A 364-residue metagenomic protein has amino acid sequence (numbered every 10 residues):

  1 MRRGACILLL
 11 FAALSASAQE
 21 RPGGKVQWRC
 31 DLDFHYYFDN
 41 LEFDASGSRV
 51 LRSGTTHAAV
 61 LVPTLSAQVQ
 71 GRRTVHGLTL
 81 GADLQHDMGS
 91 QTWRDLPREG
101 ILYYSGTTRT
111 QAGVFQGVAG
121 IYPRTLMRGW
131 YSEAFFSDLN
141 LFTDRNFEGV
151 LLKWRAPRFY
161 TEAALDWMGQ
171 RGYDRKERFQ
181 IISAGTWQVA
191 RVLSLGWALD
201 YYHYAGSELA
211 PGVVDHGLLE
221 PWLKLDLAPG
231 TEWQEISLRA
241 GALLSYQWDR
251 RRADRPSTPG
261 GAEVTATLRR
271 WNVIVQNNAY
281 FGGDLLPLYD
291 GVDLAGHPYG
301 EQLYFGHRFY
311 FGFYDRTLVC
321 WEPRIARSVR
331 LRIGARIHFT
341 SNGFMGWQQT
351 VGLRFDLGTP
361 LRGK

Functional and structural regions predicted by a protein language model:
M1-G4, A18-Q19: Positively charged n-region of N-terminal signal peptides that target proteins for export
L9-S17: Hydrophobic h-region of N-terminal signal peptides that target proteins for export in Gram-negative bacteria
A18-E99, G106-T110, W347-G363: Beta-barrel outer-membrane channel/assembly domains of diderm bacteria
E20-P22, R49-S53, T92-L96, T107 (+6 more regions): Outer-membrane beta-barrel proteins
G23, T56, A67-R73, T110-V114 (+3 more regions): A generic beta-sheet turn/junction motif
D33, A156, Y160-E162, M168 (+3 more regions): Exposed, low-structure sequence patches enriched in small/polar residues
D44-L51, T92, E133-A134, A295-Q302: Flexible, solvent-exposed loop segments that connect beta-strands
Q116-T186, Y201-H203: Surface-exposed coil loops of outer-membrane beta-barrel proteins
